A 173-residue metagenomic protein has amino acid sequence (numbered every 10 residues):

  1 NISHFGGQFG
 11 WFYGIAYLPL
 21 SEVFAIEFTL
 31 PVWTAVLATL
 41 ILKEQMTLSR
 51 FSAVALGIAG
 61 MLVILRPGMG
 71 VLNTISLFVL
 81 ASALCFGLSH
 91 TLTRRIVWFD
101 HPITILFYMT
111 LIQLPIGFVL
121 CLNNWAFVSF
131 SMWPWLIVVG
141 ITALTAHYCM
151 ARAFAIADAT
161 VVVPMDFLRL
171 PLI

Functional and structural regions predicted by a protein language model:
N1-F9, P31-V36, M61, L84-L88 (+3 more regions): Hydrophobic/small/kink-forming positions within alpha-helical transmembrane segments of polytopic membrane proteins
N1-S21, I141-A157: Specific transmembrane alpha-helical segments of multi-pass solute transporters/efflux pumps, especially DMT/EamA
I2, D100, L111-V138, Y148-D158: Membrane-interface interhelical linkers
W11-A16, L30-S52, P171-I173: C-terminal transmembrane-helix exit sites in multi-pass transporters
F12-L30, L72-C85, S129-A143: Structural signature of hydrophobic alpha-helical transmembrane segments
F24-T29, I96-L111, H147-I173: Helix-helix packing/entry segments at the starts of transmembrane helices
S49-R66, S82: Hydrophobic transmembrane alpha-helices of multi-pass small-molecule transport proteins
G70-V128: Transmembrane alpha-helical segments that form core, pore/gating elements of small-molecule transporters/exporters
